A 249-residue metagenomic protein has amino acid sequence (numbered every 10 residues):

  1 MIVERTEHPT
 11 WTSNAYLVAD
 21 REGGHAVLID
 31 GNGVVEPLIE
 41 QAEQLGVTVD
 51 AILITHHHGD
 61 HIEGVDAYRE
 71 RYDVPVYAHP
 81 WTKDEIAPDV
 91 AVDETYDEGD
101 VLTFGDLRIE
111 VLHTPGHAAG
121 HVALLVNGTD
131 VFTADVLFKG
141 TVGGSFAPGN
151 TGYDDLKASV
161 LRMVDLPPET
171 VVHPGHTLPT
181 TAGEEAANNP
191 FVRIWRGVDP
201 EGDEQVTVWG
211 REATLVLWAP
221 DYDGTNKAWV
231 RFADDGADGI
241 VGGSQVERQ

Functional and structural regions predicted by a protein language model:
M1-L45, A123-A134, G140: Conserved beta-strand hairpin/beta-sheet module of binuclear metal-dependent hydrolase folds, prominently
T12, G23-A26, G33-E110, P190-I194: Active-site HxH/HxHxD metal-binding segment of metal-dependent hydrolases
L17, G99-V126, V131: Core dinuclear metal-dependent hydrolase active-site scaffold
V18, D30, H56, Y96 (+6 more regions): Divalent metal-coordination and catalytic microenvironments
L28-I29, D50-H58, V76-P80, H113-G116 (+3 more regions): Active-site neighborhood of phospho(di)ester-bond hydrolases with catalytic His/Asp-centered motifs
G31-G33, H57, L107, H117-A118 (+4 more regions): Active-site metal-binding loops of divalent metal-dependent hydrolases
G140-N150, A187-F191: Active-site-proximal segments of metal-dependent phosphoesterases and phosphodiesterases across multiple
A158-Q249: Accessory terminal helices/loops
